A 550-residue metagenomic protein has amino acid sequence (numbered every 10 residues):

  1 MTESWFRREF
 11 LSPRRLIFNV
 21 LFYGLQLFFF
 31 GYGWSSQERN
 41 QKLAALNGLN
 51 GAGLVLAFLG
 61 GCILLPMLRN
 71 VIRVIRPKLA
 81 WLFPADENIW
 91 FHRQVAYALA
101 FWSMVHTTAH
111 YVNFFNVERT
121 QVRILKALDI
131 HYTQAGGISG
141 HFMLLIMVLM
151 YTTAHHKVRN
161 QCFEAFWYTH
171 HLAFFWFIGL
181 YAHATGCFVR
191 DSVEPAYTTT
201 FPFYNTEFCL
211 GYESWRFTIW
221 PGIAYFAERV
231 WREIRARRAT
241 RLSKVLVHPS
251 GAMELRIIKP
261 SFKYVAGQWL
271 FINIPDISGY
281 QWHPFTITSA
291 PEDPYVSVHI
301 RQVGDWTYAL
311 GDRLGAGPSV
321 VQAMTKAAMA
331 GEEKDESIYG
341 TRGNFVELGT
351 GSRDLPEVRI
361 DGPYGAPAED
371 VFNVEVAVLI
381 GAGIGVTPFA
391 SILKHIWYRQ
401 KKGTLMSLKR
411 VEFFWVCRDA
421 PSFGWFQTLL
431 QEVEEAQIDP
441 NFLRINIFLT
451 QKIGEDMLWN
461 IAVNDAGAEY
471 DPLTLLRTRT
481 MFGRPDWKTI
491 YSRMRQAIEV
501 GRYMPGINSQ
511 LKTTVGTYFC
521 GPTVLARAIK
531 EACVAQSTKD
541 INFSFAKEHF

Functional and structural regions predicted by a protein language model:
T2-I234: Membrane-embedded alpha-helical bundles of multi-pass integral membrane proteins
G60, E87-Y111, F174, A382-F414 (+1 more regions): Classical protein tyrosine phosphatase
D86, K259-K263, G349: Short, surface-exposed secondary-structure edge patches
Y181, T200-N205, A227-I272, P284: Membrane-proximal cytosolic interface modules of multi-pass membrane proteins
P195-Y197, V298, V303-T307, D312-D370 (+2 more regions): Reductase modules of NAD(P)H-dependent flavoproteins
M253-I257, P294-Q302: A generic structural motif
H283-S289: Short beta-strand-centered aromatic/proline hotspots
